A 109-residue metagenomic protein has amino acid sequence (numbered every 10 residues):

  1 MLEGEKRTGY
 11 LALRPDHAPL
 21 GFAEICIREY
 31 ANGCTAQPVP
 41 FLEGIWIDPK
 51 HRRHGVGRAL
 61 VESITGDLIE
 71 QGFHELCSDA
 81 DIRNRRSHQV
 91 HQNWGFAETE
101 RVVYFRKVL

Functional and structural regions predicted by a protein language model:
M1-R14: Active-site rim helix/loop that mediates acceptor-substrate recognition in acyltransferases
L11, A18-I27, F41, W46: Conserved beta-strand in the GNAT
P15-G21, R86, T99: Glycine-rich acetyl-CoA-binding "A-motif" of GNAT/NAT acetyltransferases
A36-P49, V103: Conserved acetyl-CoA binding element of GNAT-fold acetyltransferases
E43, I47, R53-G66, Q89-N93: Conserved acetyl-CoA-binding loop-helix of GNAT-fold acetyltransferases
V61, L68-A80: Conserved GNAT acetyl-CoA-binding A-motif
L76-S87, R106: Conserved beta-strand-loop-alpha-helix junction that forms the acyl-donor binding cleft
Q92-R101: Conserved acetyl-CoA-binding loop of GNAT-fold acetyltransferases
